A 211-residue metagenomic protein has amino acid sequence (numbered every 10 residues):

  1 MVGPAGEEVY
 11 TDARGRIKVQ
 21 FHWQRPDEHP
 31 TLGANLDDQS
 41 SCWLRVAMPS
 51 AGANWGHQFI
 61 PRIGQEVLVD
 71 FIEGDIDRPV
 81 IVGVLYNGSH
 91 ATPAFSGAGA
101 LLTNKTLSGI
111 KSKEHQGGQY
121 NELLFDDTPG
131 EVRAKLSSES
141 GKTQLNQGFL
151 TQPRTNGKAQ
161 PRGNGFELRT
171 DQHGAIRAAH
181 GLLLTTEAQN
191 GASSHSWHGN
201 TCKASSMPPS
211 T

Functional and structural regions predicted by a protein language model:
V2-T211: Structural signature for extended repeat/solenoid scaffolds and their inter-repeat hinge/linker regions, spanning
